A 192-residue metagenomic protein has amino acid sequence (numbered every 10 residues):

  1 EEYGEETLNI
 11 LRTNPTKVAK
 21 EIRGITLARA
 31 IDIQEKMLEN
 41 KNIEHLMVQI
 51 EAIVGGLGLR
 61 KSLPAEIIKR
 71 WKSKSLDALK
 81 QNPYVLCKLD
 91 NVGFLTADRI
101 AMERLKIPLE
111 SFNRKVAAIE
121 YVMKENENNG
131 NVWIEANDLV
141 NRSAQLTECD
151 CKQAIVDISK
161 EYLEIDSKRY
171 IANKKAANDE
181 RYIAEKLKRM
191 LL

Functional and structural regions predicted by a protein language model:
E1-Y3, N14-E35, I50-W71, N82-E103 (+2 more regions): Helix-hairpin-helix
G4, M47, F112-E120, A136 (+1 more regions): Short, leucine-enriched amphipathic alpha-helices that occur as contiguous helical runs
E5-L8, G24-I25, S73-D77, A144-C151: Short, basic interhelical loop/turn and adjoining N-cap of the next helix at nucleic-acid- or acidic-partner-contacting
L38, I43-I53, K115, I119 (+1 more regions): Long, charged amphipathic helices and adjacent flexible linkers at domain junctions
A65, N129-S143: Short acidic, hydrophobic short linear motifs in intrinsically disordered regions
V116-V132, L191: Short amphipathic alpha-helical interface segments
W133, Q145, D166, Y170-L192: ASCE P-loop NTPase motor cores of helicases and related translocases
Q145-S167: Charge-enriched amphipathic alpha-helical scaffolds
